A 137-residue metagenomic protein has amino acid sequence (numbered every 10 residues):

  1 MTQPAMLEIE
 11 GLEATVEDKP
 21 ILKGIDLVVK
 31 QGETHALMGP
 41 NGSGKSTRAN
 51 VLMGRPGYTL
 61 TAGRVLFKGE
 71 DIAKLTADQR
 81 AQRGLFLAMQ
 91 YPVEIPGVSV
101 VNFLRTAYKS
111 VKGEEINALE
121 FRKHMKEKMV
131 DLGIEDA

Functional and structural regions predicted by a protein language model:
L7, L22-G24: Conserved structural motif at the start of ABC-family nucleotide-binding domains
K19-P20, Q79: Short coil-to-beta microelement around the adenine-binding A-loop and adjacent beta1/P-loop entry of ABC ATPase
H35-L37, A49: Short hydrophobic beta-strand immediately N-terminal to the Walker A/P-loop
M38-S43: The feature captures the beta-strand-to-loop junction immediately N-terminal to the Walker
M53: Helix-to-loop junction immediately C-terminal to a conserved catalytic motif
R64-R80: ABC ATPase NBD Q-loop/coupling interface
V93-A137: ABC-family P-loop ATPase nucleotide-binding domains
